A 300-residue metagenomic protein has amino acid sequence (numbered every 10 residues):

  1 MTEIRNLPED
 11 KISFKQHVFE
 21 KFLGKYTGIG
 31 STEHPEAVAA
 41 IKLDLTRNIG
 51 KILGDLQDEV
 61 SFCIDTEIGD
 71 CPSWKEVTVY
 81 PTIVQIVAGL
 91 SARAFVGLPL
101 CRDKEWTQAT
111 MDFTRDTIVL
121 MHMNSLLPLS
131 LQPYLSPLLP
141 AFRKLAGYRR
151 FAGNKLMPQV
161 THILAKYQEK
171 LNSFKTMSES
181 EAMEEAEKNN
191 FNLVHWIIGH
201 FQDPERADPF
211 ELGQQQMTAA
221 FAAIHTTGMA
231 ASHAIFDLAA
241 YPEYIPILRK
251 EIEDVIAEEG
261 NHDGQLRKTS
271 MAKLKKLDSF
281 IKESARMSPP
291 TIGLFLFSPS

Functional and structural regions predicted by a protein language model:
T2-D10: Short active-site loop/helix that positions an aromatic residue
E9-L100, Q108-H162: Cytochrome P450 catalytic-domain helical core, especially the substrate-recognition surface and oxygen-activation
D70-V79, D103-K104, G260-S270: Short, surface-exposed loop/turn segments at secondary-structure junctions
L90, A109, A141, K155 (+3 more regions): Short, hydrophobic/aromatic alpha-helical segments in well-folded domains
Y148-A230: Conserved cytochrome P450 catalytic core segment spanning the I/J/K helices
T226-E251: Cytochrome P450 catalytic-core helices
N261-S300: Conserved cytochrome P450 K-helix E-x-x-R motif and the immediately C-terminal K′/meander segment
